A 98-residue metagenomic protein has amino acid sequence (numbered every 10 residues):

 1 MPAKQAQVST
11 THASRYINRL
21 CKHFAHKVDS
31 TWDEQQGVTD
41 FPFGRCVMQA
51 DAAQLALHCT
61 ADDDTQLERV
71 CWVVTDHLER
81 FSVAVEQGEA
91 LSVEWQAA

Functional and structural regions predicted by a protein language model:
M1-A13: Terminal, regulation- and interaction-focused segments at domain boundaries
V8-T10, C59-D62: Short beta-strand-to-loop capping motifs
S9-H12, T31-D33, Q49, W72 (+2 more regions): Charged, terminal alpha-helix-loop-beta segments that serve as non-catalytic nucleic-acid engagement and/or assembly
S14-R19: Short Lys/Arg-enriched alpha/beta "domain-start" segment
H26-F43: Ser/Thr-rich, low-complexity intrinsically disordered terminal regions
P42, C46-A61: Beta-strand/loop substructures that line and gate deep hydrophobic ligand-binding cavities in soluble
T60-A98: C-terminal structural segments of small proteins and small subunits
